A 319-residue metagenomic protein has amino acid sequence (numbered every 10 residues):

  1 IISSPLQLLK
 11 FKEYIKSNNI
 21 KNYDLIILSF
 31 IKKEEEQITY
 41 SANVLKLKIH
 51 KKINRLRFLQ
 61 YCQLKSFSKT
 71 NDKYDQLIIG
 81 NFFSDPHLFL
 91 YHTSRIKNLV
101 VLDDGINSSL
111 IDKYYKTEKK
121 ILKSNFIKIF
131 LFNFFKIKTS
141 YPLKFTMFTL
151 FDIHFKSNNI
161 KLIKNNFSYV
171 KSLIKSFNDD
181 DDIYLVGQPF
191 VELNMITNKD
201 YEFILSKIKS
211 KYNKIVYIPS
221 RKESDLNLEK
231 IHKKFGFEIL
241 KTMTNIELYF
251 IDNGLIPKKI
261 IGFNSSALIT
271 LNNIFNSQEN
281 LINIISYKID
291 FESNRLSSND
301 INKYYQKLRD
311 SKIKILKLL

Functional and structural regions predicted by a protein language model:
I1-L131, A267-L268: Active-site and donor-binding regions of nucleotide-sugar-utilizing enzymes
I1-S3, L25-L28, D75-G80, S176-E192 (+1 more regions): Short hydrophobic beta-strand segments
K32-T39, L56, S108-Y115, M195-I196 (+3 more regions): Short, charged, surface-exposed secondary-structure boundary motifs
K46-L56, E238-T244, K307-L319: Short acidic-hydrophobic, aromatic-tinged amphipathic segments that line or gate anion-handling sites
D103-D104, S109-I111, Y115-G187: A nucleotide-sugar donor-handling region in carbohydrate enzymes
D179, I183-E223: Conserved catalytic-core segment of nucleotide-activated headgroup transferases in glycan assembly
E223-I269, N273-I274: Donor nucleotide-activated moiety binding/catalytic core segment of transferases that use nucleotide-activated donors
L268-L319: Catalytic binding pocket for nucleotide-activated donors in carbohydrate/polymer assembly enzymes
